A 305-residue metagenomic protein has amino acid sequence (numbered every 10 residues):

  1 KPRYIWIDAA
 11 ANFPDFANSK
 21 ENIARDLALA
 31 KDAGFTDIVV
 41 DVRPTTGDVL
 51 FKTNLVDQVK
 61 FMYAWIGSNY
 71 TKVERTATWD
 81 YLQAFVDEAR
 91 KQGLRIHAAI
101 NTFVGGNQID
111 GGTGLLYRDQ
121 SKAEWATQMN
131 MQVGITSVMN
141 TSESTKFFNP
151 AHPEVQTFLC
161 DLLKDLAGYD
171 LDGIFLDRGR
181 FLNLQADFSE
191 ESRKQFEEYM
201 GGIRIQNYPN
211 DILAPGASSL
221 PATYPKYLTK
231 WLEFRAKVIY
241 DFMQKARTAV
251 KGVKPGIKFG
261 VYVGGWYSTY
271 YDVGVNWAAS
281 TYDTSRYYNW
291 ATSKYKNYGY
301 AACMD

Functional and structural regions predicted by a protein language model:
K1-K20, A98-Y169, G216-L228, Y282-Y288: Active-site-adjacent "subsite" loops/lids of carbohydrate-active enzymes
E21-V49, Y169-G173, D305: Catalytic domains of carbohydrate-active enzymes, especially glycoside hydrolases
A28-F35, E88-A89, S144-L182: An active-site-proximal structural segment forming one wall of the substrate-binding cleft that immediately precedes
F35-A77: Aromatic-lined carbohydrate-binding/catalytic grooves of carbohydrate-active enzymes
D37-T46, T78-M139, F175-R178, P255-G260: Glycine-rich, aromatic-flanked loop segments that form ligand/cofactor-binding clefts across common enzyme folds
L50-Y63, V104-M139, G179-S218, D272-Y288: Aromatic- and acidic-residue-enriched segments that line the glycan-binding/catalytic groove of carbohydrate-active
G105-Q108, L184, M243, G252-D305: Substrate-binding cleft/loops of secretory-pathway carbohydrate-active enzymes
G168-G173, D177, L182-N183, D187-V261 (+1 more regions): Active-site neighborhood of glycoside hydrolase catalytic domains
